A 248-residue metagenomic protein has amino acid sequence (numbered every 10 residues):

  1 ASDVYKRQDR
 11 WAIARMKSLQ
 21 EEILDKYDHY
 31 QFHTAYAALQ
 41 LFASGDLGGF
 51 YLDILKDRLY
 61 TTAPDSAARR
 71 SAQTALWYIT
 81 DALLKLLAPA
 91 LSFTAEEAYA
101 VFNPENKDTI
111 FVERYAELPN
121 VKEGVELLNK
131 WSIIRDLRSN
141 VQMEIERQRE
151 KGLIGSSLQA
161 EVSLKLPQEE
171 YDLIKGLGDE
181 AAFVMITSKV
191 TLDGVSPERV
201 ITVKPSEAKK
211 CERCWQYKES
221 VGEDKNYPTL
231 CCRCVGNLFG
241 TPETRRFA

Functional and structural regions predicted by a protein language model:
S2, K6-L24, L52-E144, Q148-Q168 (+3 more regions): Acidic, turn-prone loop/beta-hairpin segments
Y27-T34: Short helix-adjacent coil turns
G178-T191: A glycine-rich helix N-cap at a beta->alpha junction
E207-K210, Y227: Short metal-coordination and nucleic-acid-contact micro-motifs, chiefly zinc-binding Cys/His arrays
C211, C231-C234: Short cysteine-rich clusters marking metal-coordination/redox-active sites
C214: Basic, alpha-helical nucleic-acid-binding regions used in initiation and control of genome expression
Y217-S220, N237: Cys/His-rich metal-chelating microdomains
V221-P228: Short linker/helix segments within small regulatory modules
